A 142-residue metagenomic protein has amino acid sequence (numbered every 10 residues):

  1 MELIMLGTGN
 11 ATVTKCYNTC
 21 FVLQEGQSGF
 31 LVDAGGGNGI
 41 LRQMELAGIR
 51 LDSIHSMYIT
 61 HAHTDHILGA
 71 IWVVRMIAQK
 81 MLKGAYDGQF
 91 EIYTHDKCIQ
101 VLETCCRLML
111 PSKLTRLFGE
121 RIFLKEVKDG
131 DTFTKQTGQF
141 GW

Functional and structural regions predicted by a protein language model:
M1-A47: Conserved beta-strand hairpin/beta-sheet module of binuclear metal-dependent hydrolase folds, prominently
V13, V22, G48, L82-G84 (+2 more regions): Short secondary-structure boundary/capping segments
Y17, A70-I71, C105: Conserved strand-to-helix beginnings and helix N-cap segments that scaffold or border functional pockets
E25-S28, A78, K97: Short loop segments at secondary-structure junctions
V32-D33, I59, T94: Small/polar loops that bind or transfer phosphate-bearing groups
G36-G37, H63, C98, D129: A generic "binding-loop/recognition-motif" signal
N38-E91: Active-site metal-binding motif and surrounding structural segment of the metallo-beta-lactamase
Y86-W142: Metallo-beta-lactamase
